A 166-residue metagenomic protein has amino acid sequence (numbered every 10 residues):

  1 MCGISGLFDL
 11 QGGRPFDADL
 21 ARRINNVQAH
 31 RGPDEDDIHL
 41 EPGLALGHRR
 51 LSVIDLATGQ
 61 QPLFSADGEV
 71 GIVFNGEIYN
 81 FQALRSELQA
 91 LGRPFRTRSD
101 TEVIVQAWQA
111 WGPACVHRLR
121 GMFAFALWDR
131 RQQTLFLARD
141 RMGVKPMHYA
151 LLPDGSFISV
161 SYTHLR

Functional and structural regions predicted by a protein language model:
M1-R166: Cysteine-centered catalytic environments shared across enzyme families
